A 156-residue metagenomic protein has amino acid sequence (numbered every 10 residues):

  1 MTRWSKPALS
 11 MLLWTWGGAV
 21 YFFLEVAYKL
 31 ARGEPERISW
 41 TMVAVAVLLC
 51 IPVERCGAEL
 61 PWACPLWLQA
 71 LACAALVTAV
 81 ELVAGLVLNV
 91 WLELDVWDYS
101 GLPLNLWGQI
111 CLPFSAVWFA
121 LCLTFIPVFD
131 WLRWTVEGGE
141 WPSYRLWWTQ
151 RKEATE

Functional and structural regions predicted by a protein language model:
M1-E156: Aromatic-rich, lipid-facing transmembrane alpha helices and their immediate juxtamembrane interface loops in integral
